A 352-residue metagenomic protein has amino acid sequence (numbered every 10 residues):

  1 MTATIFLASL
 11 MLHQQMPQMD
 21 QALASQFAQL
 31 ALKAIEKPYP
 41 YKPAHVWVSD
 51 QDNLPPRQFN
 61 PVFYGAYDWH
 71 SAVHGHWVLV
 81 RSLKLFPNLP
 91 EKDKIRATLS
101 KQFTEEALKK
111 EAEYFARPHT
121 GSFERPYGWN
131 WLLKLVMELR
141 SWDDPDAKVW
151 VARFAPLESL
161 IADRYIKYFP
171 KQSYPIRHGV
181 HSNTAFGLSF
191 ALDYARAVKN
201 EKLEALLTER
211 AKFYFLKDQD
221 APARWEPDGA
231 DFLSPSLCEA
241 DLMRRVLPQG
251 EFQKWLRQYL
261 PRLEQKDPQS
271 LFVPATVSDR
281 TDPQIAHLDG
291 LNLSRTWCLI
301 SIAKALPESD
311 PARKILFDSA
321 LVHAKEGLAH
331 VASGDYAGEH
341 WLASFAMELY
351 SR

Functional and structural regions predicted by a protein language model:
A3-Q18: Bacterial Sec-dependent signal peptides at the C-terminal "C-region" and cleavage site
M16-A28, K33-A34, L85, W142 (+2 more regions): Terminal, non-catalytic domain-edge segments
M16-D20, P56-V73, E113-W129, K171-T184 (+3 more regions): Solvent-exposed loop and edge beta-strand segments that line ligand/cofactor-binding and catalytic clefts
M16-M19, V73-L89, N130-A147, G187-K199 (+3 more regions): Well-ordered alpha-helical scaffold segments within catalytic/enzyme domains
M16-Y64: Low-complexity, Ser/Thr/Pro/Gly-enriched N-terminal "stalk/linker" regions
F27-P40, I95-E113, R153-Y174, K202-A223 (+2 more regions): Long, well-ordered core segments of solenoidal/helical folds
Q58-P61, V73, S82-A195: Extended ligand-binding groove/face enriched in aromatic
S122-N130, H178-S189, D193-R196, E209-Q265: Active-site-proximal alpha-helical scaffolds that flank and shape metal-associated catalytic sites
